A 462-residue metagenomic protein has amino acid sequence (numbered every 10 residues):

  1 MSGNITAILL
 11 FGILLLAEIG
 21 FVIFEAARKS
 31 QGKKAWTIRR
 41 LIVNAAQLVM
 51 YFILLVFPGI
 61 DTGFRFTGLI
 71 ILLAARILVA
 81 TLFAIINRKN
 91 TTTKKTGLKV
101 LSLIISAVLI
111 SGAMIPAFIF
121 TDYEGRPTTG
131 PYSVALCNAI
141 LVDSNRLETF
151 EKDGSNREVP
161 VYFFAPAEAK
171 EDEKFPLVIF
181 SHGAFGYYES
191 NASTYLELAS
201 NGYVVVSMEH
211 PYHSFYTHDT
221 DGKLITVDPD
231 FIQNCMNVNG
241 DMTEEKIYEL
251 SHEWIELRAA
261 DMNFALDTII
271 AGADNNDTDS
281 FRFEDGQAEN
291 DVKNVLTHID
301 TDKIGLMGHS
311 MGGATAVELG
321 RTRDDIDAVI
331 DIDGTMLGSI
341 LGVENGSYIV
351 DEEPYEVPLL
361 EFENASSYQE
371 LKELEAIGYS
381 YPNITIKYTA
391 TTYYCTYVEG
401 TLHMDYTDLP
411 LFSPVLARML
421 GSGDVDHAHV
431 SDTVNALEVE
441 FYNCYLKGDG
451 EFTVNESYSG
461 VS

Functional and structural regions predicted by a protein language model:
S2, I23-Q31, Y51-F64, I85-K89 (+1 more regions): Juxtamembrane "helix-exit" motif on the non-cytosolic side of transmembrane helices
E25, A117-L177: N-terminal cap/lid segment of alpha/beta-hydrolase-fold proteins
I38-I86: Membrane-embedded alpha-helical segments of integral membrane proteins
T92-F120: Internal/C-terminal transmembrane anchor helices
D172-G183, T194-E197, V205: Short beta-strand element of the alpha/beta-hydrolase
G183, M307-A316: Gly/Ala-rich beta-loop-alpha elbow adjacent to hydrolase catalytic centers
D219-T301: Alpha/beta-hydrolase active-site loop
D327-H403: The feature captures the conserved acid-bearing segment of alpha/beta-hydrolase catalytic domains
